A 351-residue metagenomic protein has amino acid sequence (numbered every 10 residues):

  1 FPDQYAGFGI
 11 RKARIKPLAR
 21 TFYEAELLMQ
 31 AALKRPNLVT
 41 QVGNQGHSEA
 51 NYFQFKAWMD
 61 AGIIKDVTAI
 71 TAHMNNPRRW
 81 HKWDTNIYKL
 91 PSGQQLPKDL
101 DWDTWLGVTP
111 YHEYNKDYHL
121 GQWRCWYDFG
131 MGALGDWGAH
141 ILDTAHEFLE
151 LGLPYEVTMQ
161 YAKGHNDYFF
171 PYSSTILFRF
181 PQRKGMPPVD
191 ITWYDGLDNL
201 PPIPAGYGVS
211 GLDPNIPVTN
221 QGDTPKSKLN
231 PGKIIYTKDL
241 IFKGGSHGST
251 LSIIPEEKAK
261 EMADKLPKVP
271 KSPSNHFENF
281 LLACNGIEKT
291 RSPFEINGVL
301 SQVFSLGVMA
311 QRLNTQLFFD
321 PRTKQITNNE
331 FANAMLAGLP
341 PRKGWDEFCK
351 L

Functional and structural regions predicted by a protein language model:
F1, I10, R14-I15, Q41-Q45 (+3 more regions): Conserved beta-strand->loop/alpha-helix structural units within folded catalytic cores of enzymes with alpha/beta
A6, L33-K34, Y236, Q311: Anion (oxyanion) recognition and catalysis
G7-R11, A19-D99, T104: A contiguous active-site-proximal alpha/beta segment in oxidoreductase catalytic domains
Q41, V67, K82, V157 (+2 more regions): Short, hydrophobic secondary-structure boundary micro-motifs
N44-S48, F55, M131, Y161-N166 (+1 more regions): Conserved short loop/turn motifs at secondary-structure junctions
I70-T71, K116-G121, N297: Short coil/turn segments at secondary-structure boundaries
G93-Q94, K98-K289, Q302-V308, R312-R322 (+3 more regions): Glycine-rich, aromatic-lined ligand/substrate-binding cores of catalytic and carbohydrate-binding domains
